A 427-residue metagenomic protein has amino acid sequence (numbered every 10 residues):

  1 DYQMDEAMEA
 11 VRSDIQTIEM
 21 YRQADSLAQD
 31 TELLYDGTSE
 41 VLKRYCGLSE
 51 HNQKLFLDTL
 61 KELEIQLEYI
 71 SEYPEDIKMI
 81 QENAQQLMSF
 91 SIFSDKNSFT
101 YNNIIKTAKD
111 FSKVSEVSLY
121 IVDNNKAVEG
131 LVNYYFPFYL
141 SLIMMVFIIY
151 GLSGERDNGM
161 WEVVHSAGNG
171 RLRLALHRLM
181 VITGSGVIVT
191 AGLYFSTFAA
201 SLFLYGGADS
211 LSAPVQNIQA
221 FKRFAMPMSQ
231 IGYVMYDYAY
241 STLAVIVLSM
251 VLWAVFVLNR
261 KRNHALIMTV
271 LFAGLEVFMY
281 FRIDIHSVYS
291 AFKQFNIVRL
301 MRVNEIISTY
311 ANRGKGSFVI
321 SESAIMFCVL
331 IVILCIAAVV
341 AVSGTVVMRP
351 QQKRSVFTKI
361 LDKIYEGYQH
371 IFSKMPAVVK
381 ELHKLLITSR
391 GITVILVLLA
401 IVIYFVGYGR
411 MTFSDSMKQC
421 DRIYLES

Functional and structural regions predicted by a protein language model:
D1-A7, V11-D14, Q23, A84-E155 (+2 more regions): Secretory targeting signals
D1-S89, R410-S427: Membrane-proximal extracellular/periplasmic loop immediately following the first transmembrane helix
D1-Y2, M8, I18, G207-G232 (+3 more regions): Terminal transmembrane helical anchor/hairpin motif
I149-S185, P376-L382, L386: Helix-loop-helix units of permease transmembrane domains in multi-pass membrane transporters, especially ABC
L172, R262-N263: Residues that define the loop-to-transmembrane-helix transition and helix capping in multi-pass membrane transporters
V181-I182, V270-G274, L398-V402: Residue-level recognition of pore/gate-forming positions within transmembrane alpha-helices of multi-pass
S355-I395: Aromatic- and glycine-rich beta-strand/loop motifs that create alpha-glucan
T393-G407: Hydrophobic membrane-insertion alpha-helices, especially the h-region of bacterial N-terminal signal peptides
